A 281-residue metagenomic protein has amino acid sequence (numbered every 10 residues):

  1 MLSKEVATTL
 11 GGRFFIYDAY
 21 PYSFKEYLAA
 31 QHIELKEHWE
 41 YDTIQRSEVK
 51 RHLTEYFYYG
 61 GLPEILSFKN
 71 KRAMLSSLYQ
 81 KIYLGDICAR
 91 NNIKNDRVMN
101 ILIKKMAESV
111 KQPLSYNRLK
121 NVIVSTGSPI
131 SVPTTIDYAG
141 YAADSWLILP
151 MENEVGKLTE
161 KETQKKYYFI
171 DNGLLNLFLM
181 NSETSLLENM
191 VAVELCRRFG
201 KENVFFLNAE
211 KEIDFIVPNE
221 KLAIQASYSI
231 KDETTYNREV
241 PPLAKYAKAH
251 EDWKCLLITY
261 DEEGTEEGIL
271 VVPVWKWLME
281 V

Functional and structural regions predicted by a protein language model:
M1-V6, A142: Sensor-1/coupling segment of RecA-like P-loop NTPase cores
K4-Q112: Interdomain motor-coupling "hinge/lid" segment immediately C-terminal to the ATP-binding subdomain of NTP-driven enzymes
L66-K221: Accessory nucleic acid-recognition modules appended to NTPase machines
F206-L207, E251-T259: Short, hydrophobic beta-strand segments that form beta-sheet elements in well-ordered domains
P218-D232: Active-site ExK catalytic segment of metal-dependent nucleases
K231-P241: Active-site-adjacent loop/helix micro-motif of nuclease/hydrolase catalytic cores
A244-D252: Arginine/glycine-rich "motif VI" loop of SF2 helicases in the C-terminal RecA-like domain
D261-V281: Domain-level recognition of nuclease-like catalytic cores that cleave nucleotide substrates
